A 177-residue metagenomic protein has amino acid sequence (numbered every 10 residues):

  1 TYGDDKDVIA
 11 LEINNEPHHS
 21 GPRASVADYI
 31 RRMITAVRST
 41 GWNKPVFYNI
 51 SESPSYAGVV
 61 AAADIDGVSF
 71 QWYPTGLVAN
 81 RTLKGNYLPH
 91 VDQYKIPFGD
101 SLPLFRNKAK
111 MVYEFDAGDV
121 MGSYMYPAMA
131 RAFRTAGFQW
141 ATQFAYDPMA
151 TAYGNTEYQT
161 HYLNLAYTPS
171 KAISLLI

Functional and structural regions predicted by a protein language model:
T1-A24, V112: Active-site groove signature of glycoside hydrolases
D7-E12, N43-F47, G67, A109-V112 (+1 more regions): Structural preference for beta-strand elements that scaffold enzyme active sites
L11, V37, V68, F133: Conserved, mostly hydrophobic/aromatic
I13-E16, S51-S53, Y73, F115-D116 (+1 more regions): Active-site beta-loop-alpha junctions enriched in small/polar residues
A27-W42, G99-N107, D116: Surface-exposed amphipathic alpha-helices with a cationic face
I50-A61, G122-A130: Short, acidic/polar
G58-D119: Glycoside hydrolase catalytic-domain groove-lining segments
D119, S123-I177: Substrate-binding cleft of secreted/luminal carbohydrate-active enzymes
